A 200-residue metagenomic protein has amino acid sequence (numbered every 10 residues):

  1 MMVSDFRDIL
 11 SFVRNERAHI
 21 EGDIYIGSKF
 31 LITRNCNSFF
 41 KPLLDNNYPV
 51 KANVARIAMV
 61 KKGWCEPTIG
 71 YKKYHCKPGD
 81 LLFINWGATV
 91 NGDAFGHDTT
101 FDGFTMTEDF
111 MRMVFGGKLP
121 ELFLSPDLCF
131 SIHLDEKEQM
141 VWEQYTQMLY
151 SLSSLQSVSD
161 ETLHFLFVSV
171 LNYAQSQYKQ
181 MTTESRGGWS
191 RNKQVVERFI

Functional and structural regions predicted by a protein language model:
M1-T68, K72-Y74: Generic protein-terminus/edge-of-domain signal
V3-R7, N15-I24, G92-S153, K179-Q180: A hydrophobic/aromatic-rich effector-binding and dimerization subdomain of bacterial HTH-type transcriptional regulators
L43-L44, P78-G79, G87, D109: Tight coil/turn sites that cap or link beta-strands
V54, P78, D98-T100: A structure-centric signal for secondary-structure junctions around beta-strands
E66-T68, I84, V90-G96: Short beta-strand His + acidic residue motifs that chelate non-heme Fe in jelly-roll/DSBH and cupin folds
Y71-F83: Short acidic-glycine-tyrosine-enriched beta hairpin
H133-E136, Q156-L163, A174-I200: Short, Lys/Arg-enriched, Trp-marked, Pro/Gly-tolerant hinge/linker segments that flank
W142, T146-L149, F167-A174, V196: Hydrophobic alpha-helical core bundles mediating ligand binding, dimerization, or RNAP-core interactions
